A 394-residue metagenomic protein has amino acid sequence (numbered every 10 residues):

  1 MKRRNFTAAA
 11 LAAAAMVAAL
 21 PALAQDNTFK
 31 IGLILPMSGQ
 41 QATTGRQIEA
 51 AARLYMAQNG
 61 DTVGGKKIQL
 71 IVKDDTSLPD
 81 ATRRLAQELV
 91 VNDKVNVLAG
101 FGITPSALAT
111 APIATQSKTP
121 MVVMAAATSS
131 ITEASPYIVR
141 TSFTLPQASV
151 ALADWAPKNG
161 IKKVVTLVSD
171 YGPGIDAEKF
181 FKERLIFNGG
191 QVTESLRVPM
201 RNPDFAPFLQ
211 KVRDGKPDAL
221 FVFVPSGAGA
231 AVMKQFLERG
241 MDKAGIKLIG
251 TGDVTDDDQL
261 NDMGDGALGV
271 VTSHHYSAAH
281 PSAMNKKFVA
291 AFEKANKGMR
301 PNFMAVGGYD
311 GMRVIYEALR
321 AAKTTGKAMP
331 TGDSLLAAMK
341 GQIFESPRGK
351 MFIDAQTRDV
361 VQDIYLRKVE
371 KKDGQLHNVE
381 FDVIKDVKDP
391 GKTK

Functional and structural regions predicted by a protein language model:
M1, A10-V17: Secretory targeting signals
K2-A9, A24-K394: Extracytosolic ligand-binding ectodomains
A19-P21: N-terminal signal peptide c-region/cleavage motif recognized by signal peptidases
